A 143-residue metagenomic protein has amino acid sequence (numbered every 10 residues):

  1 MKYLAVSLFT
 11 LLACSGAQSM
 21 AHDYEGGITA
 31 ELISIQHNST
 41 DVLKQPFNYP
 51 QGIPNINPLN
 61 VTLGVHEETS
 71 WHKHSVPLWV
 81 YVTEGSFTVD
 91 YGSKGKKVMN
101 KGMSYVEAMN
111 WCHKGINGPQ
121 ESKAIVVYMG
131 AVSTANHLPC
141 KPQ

Functional and structural regions predicted by a protein language model:
L4, A17-N55, D90, Y105 (+1 more regions): A short, N-terminal "cap"/entry segment at the start of jelly-roll beta-barrel domains of the cupin/DSBH fold
A5-S15: Bacterial N-terminal signal peptides
Q51-P54, H66-W79: A short beta-loop-beta micro-motif enriched in histidine and acidic residues
L63, S93-N110: Short acidic-glycine-tyrosine-enriched beta hairpin
E68-T69, G85-D90, S104: Short beta-strand segments in beta-sandwich/barrel cores
T69-H74, Y91, I116-N117: Short histidine-centered beta-strand/loop micro-motifs that create catalytic or ligand/metal-coordination sites
H74-S93: Glycine- and acidic-residue-biased ligand/ion/polar-headgroup-sensing regions
N110-T134: Ligand-binding loop in jelly-roll beta-barrel domains
